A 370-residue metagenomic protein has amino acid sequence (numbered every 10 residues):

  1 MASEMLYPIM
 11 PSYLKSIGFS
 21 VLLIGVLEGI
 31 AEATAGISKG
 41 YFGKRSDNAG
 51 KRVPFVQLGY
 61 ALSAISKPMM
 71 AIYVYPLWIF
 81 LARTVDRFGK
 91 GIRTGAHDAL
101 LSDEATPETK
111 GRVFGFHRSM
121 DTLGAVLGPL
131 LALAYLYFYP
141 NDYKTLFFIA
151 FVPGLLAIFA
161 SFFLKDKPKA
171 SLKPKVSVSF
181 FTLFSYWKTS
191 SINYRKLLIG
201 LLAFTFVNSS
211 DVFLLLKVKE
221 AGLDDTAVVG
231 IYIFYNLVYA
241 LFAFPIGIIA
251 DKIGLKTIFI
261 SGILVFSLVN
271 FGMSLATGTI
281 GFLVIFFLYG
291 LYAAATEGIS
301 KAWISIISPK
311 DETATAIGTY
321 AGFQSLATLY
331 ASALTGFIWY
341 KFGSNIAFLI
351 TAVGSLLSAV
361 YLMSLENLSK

Functional and structural regions predicted by a protein language model:
M1-A35, N193-I231: Helix-loop boundary and gating motifs at the non-cytosolic
S12, S16, L127-T145, Y330-S344: Transmembrane alpha-helix termini and helix-breaking/packing motifs in multi-pass membrane transporters
S38-G50, L136, A243-G254, W339-Y340: Helix-to-loop junctions at the C-terminal end of transmembrane segments in multipass secondary transporters
P54-P68, F151, T257-G272, A352: Structural signature of the two symmetry-related core transmembrane helices
A82-L123: Cytoplasmic helix-loop-helix junction between adjacent transmembrane helices in 12-TM secondary transporters
G115-L130, F323-A331: Glycine-rich segments within core transmembrane alpha-helices of 12-TM secondary carriers
K144-F162, I346-M363: Symmetry-related core transmembrane helices of the 12-TM Major Facilitator Superfamily/SLC fold
D166-G200: Juxtamembrane intracellular "pre-TM" segments in multi-pass secondary transporters
